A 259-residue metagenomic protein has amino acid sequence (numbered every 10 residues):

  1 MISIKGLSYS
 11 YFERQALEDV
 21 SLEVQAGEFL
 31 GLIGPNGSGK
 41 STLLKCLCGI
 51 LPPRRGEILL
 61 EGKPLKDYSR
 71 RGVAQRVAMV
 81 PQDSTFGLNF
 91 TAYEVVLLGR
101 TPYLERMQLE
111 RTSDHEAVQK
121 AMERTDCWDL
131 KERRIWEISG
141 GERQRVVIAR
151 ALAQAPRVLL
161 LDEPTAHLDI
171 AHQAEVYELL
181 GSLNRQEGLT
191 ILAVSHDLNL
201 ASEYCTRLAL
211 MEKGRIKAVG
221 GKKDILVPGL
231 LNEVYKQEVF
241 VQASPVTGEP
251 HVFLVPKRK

Functional and structural regions predicted by a protein language model:
I33-P35: The feature captures the beta-strand-to-loop junction immediately N-terminal to the Walker
C48: Helix-to-loop junction immediately C-terminal to a conserved catalytic motif
G56-P64, V73: Conserved ABC transporter NBD signature motif
L97, T112-L130: Conserved ABC ATPase "signature" region
R134-I138, E142: Conserved ABC ATPase signature
A155: Conserved catalytic motifs of ABC-family nucleotide-binding domains
L159-E163: Catalytic Walker B motif of ABC-type/P-loop ATPase nucleotide-binding domains
